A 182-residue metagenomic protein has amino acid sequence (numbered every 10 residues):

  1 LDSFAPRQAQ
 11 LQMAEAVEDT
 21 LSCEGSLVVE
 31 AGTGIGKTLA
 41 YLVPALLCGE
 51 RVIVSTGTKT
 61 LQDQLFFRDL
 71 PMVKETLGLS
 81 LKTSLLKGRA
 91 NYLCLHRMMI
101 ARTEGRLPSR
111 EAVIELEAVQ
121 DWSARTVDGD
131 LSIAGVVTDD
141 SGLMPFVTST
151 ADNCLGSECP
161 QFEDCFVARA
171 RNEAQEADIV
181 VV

Functional and structural regions predicted by a protein language model:
L1-V29: Conserved pre-motif I regulatory segment
A5-P6, E30-T33, G156-D164: Short, flexible loop segments at the rims of nucleotide/cofactor-binding pockets, characterized by
A9-A16, A40-Y41, F166-R169: Well-ordered alpha-helical segments embedded in enzymatic catalytic cores
E18-D19, T38-R51, R68-M72: Walker A/P-loop NTP-binding motif
L21-S22, L46, S123, A174: Hydrophobic residues in alpha-helical segments
C23-L27, C48-I53: Short, surface-exposed connector motifs at secondary-structure boundaries
C23-Y41: Walker A/P-loop
R51-V180: A substrate-engagement module of RecA-like helicase motors
